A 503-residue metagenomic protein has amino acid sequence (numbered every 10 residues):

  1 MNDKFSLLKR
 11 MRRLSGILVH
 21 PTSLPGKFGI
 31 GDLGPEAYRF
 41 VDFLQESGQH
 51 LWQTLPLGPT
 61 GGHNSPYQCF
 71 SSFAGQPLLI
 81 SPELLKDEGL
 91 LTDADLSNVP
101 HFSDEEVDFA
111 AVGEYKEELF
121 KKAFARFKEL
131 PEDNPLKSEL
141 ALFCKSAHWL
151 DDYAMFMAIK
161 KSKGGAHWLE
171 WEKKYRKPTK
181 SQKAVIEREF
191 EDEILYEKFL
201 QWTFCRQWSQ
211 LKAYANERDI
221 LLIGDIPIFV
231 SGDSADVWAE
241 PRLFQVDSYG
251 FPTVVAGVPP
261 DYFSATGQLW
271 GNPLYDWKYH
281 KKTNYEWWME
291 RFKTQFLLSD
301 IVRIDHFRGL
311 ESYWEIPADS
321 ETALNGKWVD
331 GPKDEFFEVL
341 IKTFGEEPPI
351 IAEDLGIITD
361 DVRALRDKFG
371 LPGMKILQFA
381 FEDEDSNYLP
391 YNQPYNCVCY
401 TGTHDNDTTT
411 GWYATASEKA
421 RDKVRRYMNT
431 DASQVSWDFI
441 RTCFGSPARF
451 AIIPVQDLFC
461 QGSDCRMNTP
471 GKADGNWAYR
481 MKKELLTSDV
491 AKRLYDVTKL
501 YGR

Functional and structural regions predicted by a protein language model:
F5-M11, H20, N64-C205, V230-I452 (+2 more regions): Alpha-amylase-like alpha-glycosidases and glucanotransferases acting on alpha-linked glucans and related
R10, P35-T60, L298-S299: Catalytic domains of carbohydrate-active enzymes, especially glycoside hydrolases
G16-V41: N-terminal catalytic cores of NTP/NDP-binding nucleotidyl/phosphoryl-transfer enzymes
E46, Y175, Y479, D496 (+1 more regions): Domain-scale activation on soluble regions of proteins
E197-V230: Conserved, well-ordered alpha-helix/loop/beta-strand core segments that scaffold catalytic motifs
